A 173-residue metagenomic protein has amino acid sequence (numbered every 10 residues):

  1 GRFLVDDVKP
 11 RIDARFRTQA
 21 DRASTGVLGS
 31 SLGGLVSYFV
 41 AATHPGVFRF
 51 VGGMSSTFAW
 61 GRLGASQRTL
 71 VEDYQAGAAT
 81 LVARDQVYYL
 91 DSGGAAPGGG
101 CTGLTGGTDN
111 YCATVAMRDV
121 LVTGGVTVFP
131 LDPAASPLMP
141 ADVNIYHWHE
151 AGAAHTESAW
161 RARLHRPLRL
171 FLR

Functional and structural regions predicted by a protein language model:
G1-R173: Non-catalytic cap/lid and distal C-terminal segments of serine-dependent acyl enzymes
